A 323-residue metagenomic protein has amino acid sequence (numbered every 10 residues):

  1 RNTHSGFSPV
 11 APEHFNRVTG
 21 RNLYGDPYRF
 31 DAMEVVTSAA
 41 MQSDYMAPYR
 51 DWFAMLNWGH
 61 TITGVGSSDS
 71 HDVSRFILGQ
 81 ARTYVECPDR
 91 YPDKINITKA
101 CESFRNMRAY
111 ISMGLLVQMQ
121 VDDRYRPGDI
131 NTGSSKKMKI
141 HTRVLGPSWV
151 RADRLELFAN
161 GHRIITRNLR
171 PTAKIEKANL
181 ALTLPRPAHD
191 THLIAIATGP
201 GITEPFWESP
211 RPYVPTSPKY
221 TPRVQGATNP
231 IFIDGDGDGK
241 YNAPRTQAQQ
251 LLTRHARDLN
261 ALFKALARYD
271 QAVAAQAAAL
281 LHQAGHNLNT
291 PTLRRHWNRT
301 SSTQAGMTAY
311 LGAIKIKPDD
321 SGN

Functional and structural regions predicted by a protein language model:
R1-G64, S74: Catalytic cores of extracellular degradative/oxidative enzymes
Y49-F53, N57-T63, S68-N323: C-terminal functional module detector
